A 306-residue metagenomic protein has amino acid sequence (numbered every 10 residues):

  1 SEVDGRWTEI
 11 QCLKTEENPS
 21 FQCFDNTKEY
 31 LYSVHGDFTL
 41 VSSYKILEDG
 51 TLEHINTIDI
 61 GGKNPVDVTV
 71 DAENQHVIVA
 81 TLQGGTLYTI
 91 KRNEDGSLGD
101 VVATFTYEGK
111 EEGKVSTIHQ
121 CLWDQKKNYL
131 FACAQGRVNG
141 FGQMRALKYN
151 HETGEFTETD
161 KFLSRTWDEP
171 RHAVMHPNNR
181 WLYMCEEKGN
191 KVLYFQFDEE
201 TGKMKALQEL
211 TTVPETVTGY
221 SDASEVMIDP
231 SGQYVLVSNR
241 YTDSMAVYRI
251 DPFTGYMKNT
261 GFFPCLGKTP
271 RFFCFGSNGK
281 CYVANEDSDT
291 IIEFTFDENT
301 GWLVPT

Functional and structural regions predicted by a protein language model:
E2-G5, Y44-G50, T89-G99, A146-E155 (+3 more regions): Short loop/turn segments immediately following beta-strands, especially the blade-tip and inter-blade linker loops
T8-K14, E53-D59, V102-E111, T157-L163 (+3 more regions): A short beta-strand motif characteristic of beta-propeller blades
N18-S20, N64, T117, E169 (+3 more regions): Beta-rich catalytic cores
D25-K28, V70-N74, D124-K127, P177-N179 (+2 more regions): Residue-level detector of Asp-centered blade-edge/turn motifs that repeat once per structural unit in beta-propeller
G36, L82-Q83, R92, Q135-R137 (+5 more regions): Short loop/turn segments immediately following the C-termini of beta-strands
E53-D124: Asp-box/WD-like beta-propeller blade repeats and closely related beta-sheet repeat scaffolds
